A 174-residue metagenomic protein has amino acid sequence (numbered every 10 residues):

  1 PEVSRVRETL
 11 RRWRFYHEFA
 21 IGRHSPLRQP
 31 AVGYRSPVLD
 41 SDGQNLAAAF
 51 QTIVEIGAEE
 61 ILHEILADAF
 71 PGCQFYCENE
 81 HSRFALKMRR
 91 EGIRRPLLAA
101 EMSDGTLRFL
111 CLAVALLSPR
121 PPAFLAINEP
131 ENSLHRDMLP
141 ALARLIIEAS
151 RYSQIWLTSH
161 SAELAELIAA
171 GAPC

Functional and structural regions predicted by a protein language model:
P1-F109, A113-R120: Phosphate-coordinating catalytic segments in nucleotide- and nucleic-acid-processing enzymes
G72, E80-C174: Switch/communication elements of ASCE P-loop NTPase nucleotide-binding domains
